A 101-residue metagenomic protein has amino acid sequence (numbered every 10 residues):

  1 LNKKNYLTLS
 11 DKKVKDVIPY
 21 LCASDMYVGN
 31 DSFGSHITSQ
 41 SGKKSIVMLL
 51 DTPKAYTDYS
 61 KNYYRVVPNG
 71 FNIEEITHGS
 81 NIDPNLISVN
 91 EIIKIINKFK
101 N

Functional and structural regions predicted by a protein language model:
L1-D51: Donor-binding and catalytic core of enzymes assembling or modifying cell-surface/extracellular glycoconjugates
N5, N30-S32, A55, N62-Y63 (+2 more regions): Intrinsic disorder/low-structure terminal segments
H36-I37, A55-T57, E74-E75: Short active-site-adjacent structural elements
S41-G70: Gly/Pro- and small hydrophobic-enriched strand-loop and loop-to-helix capping segments that sit at the rims
K61-N101: Leloir-type glycosyltransferase catalytic cores
